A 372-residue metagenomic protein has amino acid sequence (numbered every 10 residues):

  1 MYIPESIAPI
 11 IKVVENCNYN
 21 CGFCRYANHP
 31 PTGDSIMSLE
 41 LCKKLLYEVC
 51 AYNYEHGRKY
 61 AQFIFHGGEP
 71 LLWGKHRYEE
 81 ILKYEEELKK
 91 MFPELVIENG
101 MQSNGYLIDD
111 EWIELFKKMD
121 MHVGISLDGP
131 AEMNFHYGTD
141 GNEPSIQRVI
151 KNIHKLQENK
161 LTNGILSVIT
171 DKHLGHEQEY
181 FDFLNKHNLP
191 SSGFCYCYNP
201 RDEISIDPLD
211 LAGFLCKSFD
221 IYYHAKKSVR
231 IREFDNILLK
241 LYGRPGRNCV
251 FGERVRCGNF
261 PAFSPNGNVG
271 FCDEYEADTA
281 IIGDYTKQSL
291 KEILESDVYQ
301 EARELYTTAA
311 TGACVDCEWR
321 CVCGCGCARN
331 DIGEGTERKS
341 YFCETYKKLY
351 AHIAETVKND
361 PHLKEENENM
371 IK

Functional and structural regions predicted by a protein language model:
I3-E40: Canonical Radical SAM [4Fe-4S] cluster-binding loop centered on the CxxxCxxC motif and its immediate flanking residues
E5-A8, K12, N16, K226 (+3 more regions): Flanking scaffold residues of small Cys/His-coordinated metal-binding clusters
V13-N20, E69, C257, C314-D316 (+1 more regions): Cysteine-centered iron-sulfur cluster-binding motifs in ferredoxin-type domains/subunits of redox enzymes
H29-S35, H136-E143, I332-E334: Short glycine-enriched, charge-decorated loop/helix-capping segments at active-site entrances that position
L46-I64, W73-C197, E203: Radical SAM/AdoMet-radical enzyme domain recognition
H136-C257, A262-N266, E274-Y285: Radical SAM enzyme [4Fe-4S]-AdoMet core and its adjacent flexible, acidic and glycine-rich loops/tails across
E276-K372: Flexible mid-to-C-terminal extensions adjoining Fe-S/redox cofactors in radical SAM and related proteins
